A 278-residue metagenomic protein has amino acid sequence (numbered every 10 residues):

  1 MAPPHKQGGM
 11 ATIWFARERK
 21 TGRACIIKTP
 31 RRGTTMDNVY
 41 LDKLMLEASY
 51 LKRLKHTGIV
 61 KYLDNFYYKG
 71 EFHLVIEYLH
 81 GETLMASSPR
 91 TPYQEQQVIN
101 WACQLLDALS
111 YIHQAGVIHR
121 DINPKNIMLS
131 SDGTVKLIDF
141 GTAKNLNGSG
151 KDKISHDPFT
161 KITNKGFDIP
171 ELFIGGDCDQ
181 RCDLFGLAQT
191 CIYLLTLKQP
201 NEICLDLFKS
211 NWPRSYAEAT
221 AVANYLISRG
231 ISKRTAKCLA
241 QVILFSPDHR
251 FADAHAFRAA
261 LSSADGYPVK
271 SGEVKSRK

Functional and structural regions predicted by a protein language model:
K28-G33: Conserved beta3-strand ATP-binding lysine motif
T35-R53: AlphaC helix of the eukaryotic protein kinase fold
N65: Activation-segment/catalytic-loop signature of the eukaryotic protein kinase fold
K69-T83, S87: Conserved short submotifs of the Hanks-type protein kinase catalytic core that shape the nucleotide-binding pocket
W101-A102: Activation segment signature within eukaryotic-like protein kinase domains
D107-V117: Protein kinase catalytic-loop region centered on the HRD/HxD motif
S155-E171: Conserved activation segment of eukaryotic-like protein kinases, specifically the C-terminal portion of the activation
